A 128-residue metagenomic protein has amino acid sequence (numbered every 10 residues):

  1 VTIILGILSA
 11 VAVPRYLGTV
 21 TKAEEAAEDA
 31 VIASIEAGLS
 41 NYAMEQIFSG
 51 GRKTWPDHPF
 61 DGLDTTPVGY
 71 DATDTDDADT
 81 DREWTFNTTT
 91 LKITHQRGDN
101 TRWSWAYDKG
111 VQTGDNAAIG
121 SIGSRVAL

Functional and structural regions predicted by a protein language model:
V1-V20: N-terminal single-pass transmembrane signal-anchor helix
I7, E24-E25, G50, T101 (+1 more regions): Residues in flexible loops and secondary-structure boundaries
L8-V11, T66, I122-R125: Low-complexity, intrinsically disordered/propeptide-like segments
T21-S49: Membrane-proximal N-terminal amphipathic helix
G38, T73, D79, A118-I119: Intrinsic disorder/low-complexity segments
M44-T101: Extracellular/periplasmic head regions of type IV pilus-like filament subunits
T89-L128: Short, surface-exposed interaction loops/tails
